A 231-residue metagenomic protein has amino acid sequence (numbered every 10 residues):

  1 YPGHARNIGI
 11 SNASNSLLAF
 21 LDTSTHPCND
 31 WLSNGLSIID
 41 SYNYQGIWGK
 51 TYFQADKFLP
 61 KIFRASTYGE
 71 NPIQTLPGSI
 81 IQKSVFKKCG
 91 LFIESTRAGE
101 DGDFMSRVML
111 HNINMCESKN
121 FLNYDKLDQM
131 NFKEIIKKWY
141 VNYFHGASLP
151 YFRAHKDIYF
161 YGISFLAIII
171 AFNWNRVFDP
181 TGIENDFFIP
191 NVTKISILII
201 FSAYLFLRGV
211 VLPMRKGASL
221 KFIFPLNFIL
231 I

Functional and structural regions predicted by a protein language model:
Y1-A13: Glycine-rich, basic loop-to-helix element that forms the pyrophosphate-binding segment of sugar-nucleotide handling
R6, N29-L32, E100-D101: Acidic donor-diphosphate engagement hotspot in glycosyltransferases and nucleotidyltransferases that stabilizes
S14-N15, G78-G90: Conserved nucleotide-sugar donor-binding and metal-coordinating catalytic region shared by glycosyltransferases
L18: Short aromatic/hydrophobic "clamp" motif used to bind/position activated sugar donors
D22-H26: The conserved acidic donor/metal-binding loop of glycosyltransferases
C28-L59: Conserved donor NDP-sugar-binding/catalytic core segment of glycosyltransferases
I93-R97, G102-A154: Catalytic donor/gating beta->alpha subdomain of glycosyltransferases that bind UDP-sugars
S164-I231: Membrane-embedded multi-pass helical conduit in multi-pass membrane proteins, especially envelope-biosynthetic
